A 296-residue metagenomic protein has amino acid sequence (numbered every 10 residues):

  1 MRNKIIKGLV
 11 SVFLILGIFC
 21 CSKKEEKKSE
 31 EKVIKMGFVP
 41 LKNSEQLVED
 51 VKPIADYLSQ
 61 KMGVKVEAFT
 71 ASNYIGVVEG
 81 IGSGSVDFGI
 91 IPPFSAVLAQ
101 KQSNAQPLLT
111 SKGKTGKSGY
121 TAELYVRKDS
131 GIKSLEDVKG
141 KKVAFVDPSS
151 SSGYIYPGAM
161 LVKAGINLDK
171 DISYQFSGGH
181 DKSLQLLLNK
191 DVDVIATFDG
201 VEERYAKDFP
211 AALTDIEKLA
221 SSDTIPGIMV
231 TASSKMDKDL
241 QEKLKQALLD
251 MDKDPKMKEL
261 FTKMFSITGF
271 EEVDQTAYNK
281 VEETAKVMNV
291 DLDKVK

Functional and structural regions predicted by a protein language model:
M1-L9: Bacterial N-terminal signal peptides that target proteins for export
G17-C20: C-terminal motif of bacterial Sec signal peptides marking the signal peptidase cleavage site
K27-V97: Extracytoplasmic small-molecule ligand-binding "clamshell" domains of the periplasmic binding protein/Venus flytrap
E31-P53, I225, T231-K296: An extracytoplasmic/periplasmic, membrane-proximal ligand-sensing/linker region
Q60-T70, S85, V162-S177, L213-D215 (+1 more regions): A local structural motif
I75-G89, Q102, E136-D137, H180-G200: Short helices/loops that flank or line small-molecule/ion binding pockets
E79-D137: Acidic, polar ligand-binding/catalytic clefts
S130, K141-D239, Q246: Pocket-lining segment of extracytoplasmic ligand-binding domains
